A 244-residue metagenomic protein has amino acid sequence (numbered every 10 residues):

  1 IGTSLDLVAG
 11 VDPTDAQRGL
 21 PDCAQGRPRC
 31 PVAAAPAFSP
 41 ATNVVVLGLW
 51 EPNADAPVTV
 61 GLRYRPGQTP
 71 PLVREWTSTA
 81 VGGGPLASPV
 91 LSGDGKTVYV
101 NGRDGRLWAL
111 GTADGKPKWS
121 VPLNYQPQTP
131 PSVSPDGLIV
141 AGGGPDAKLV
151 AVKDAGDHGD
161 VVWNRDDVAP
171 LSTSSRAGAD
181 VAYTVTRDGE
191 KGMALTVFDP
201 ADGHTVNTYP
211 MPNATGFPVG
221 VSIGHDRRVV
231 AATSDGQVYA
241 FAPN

Functional and structural regions predicted by a protein language model:
I1-N244: Extracytoplasmic/lumenal domain signature
